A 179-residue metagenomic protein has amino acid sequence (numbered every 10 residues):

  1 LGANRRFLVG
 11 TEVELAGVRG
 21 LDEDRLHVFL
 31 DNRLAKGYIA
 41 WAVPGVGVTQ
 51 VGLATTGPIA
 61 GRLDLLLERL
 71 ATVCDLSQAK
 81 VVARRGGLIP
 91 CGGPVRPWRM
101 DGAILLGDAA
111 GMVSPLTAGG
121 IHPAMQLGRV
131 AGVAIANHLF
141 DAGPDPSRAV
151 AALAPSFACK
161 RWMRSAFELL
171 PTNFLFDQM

Functional and structural regions predicted by a protein language model:
L1-V82, P90-P97, A110-M112: Predominantly flavin-linked oxidoreductase catalytic cores and closely associated redox partners
L65, L127-V130, R148-P155: A non-catalytic, amphipathic alpha-helix used as a structural packing/dimerization or gating element in enzyme scaffolds
W98-D101, A158: A short, glycine/Asx- and small/polar-enriched loop/turn that sits immediately N-terminal to a beta-strand
A103-L105: Residue-level marker for buried hydrophobic side chains located in beta-strands that build the well-ordered beta-sheet
G107-A109, G128: DG-centered beta-turn motif at the end of beta-strands
P115-L116: Active-site "substrate specificity/gating" loop of NAD(P)-dependent dehydrogenases, especially the short-chain
G120-L139: An active-site-proximal "capping" alpha-helix that borders the catalytic cofactor pocket
A136-M179: C-terminal helical "tail/cap" subdomain of flavin- and related membrane-associated enzymes
